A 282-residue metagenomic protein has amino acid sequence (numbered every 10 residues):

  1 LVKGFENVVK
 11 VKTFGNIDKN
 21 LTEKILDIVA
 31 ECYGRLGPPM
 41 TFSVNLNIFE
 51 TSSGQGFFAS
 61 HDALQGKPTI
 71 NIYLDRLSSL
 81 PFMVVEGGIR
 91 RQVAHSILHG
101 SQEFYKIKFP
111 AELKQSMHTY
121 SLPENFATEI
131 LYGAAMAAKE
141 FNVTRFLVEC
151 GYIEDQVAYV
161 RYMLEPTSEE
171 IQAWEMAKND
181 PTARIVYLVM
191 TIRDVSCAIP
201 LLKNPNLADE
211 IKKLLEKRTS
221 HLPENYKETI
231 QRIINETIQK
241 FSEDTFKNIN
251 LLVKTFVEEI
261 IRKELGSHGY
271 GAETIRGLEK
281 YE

Functional and structural regions predicted by a protein language model:
L1-V9, Q115-S116, L222-I230: Short, compositionally biased low-complexity segments
F5-P68, L131, E259-I260, E264-E282: Auxiliary, metal-adjacent structural segments of Zn-dependent hydrolase domains
I17, L77-P81, V85, A127-A138: Conserved aromatic-histidine-acidic binding/catalytic patches
N47-I89, V93-F104, K108, E282: Active-site scaffold of zinc-dependent metalloenzymes
S52-Q55, I97, S101, G151-Y152 (+2 more regions): Short alpha-helix boundary/capping elements
M83, H99-G133: Post-HEXXH active-site segment of zinc metalloproteases
E129-I171: Short helix/loop segments within enzyme catalytic domains that coordinate or immediately flank catalytic cofactors
E154-E282: Pan-zinc metallopeptidase signature
